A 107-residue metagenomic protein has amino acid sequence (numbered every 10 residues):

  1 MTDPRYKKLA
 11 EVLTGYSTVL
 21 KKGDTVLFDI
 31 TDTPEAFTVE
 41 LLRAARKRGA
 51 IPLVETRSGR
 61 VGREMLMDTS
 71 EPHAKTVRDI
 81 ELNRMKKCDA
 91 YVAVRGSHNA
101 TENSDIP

Functional and structural regions predicted by a protein language model:
M1-P107: Active-site bordering "gate/hinge" segments that shape substrate access to catalytic or cofactor-binding pockets
